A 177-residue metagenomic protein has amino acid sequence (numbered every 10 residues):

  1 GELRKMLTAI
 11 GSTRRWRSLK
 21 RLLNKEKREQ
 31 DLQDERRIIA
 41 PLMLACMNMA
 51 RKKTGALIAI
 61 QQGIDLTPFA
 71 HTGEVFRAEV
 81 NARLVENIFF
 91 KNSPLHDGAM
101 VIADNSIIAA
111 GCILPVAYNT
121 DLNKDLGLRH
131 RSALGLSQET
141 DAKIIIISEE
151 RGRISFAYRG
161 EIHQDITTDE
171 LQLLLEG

Functional and structural regions predicted by a protein language model:
G1-G177: Divalent-cation
